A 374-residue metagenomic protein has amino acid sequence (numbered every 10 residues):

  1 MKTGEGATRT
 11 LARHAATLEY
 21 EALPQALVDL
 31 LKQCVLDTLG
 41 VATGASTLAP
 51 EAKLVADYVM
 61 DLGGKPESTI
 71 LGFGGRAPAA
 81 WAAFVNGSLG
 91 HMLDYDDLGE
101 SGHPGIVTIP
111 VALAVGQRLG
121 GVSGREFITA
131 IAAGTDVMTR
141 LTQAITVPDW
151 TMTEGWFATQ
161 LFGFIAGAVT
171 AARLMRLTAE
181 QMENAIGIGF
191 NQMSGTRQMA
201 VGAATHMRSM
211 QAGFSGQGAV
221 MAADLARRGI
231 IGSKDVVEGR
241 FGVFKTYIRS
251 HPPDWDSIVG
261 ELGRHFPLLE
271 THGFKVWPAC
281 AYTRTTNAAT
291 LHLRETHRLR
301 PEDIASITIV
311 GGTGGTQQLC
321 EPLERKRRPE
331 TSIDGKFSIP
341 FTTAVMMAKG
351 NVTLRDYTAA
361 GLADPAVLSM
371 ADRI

Functional and structural regions predicted by a protein language model:
M1-P104, A200, A204-Q217, D224-I374: Terminal-appendage/accessory-domain detector
H14, A114-V115, A171, L293: Residues within well-ordered alpha helices
V28, K32, L36, T108 (+2 more regions): Hydrophobic face of alpha-helices
R76-A133, V137, L141: Function-dense linear segments that define catalytic or interfacial modules in macromolecule-processing proteins
G90, V107-P110, A114-Q117, V137 (+3 more regions): Short connector loops/turns at beta-strand edges and beta->alpha or beta->beta junctions
I106-A114, F162, A166-T170, A281-A288 (+1 more regions): Short amphipathic alpha-helical face segments that pack within enzyme cores and frequently flank/anchor catalytic
G116-M221, S233-R240: Glycine-rich, mobile lid/loop segments that gate access to catalytic sites or pores
